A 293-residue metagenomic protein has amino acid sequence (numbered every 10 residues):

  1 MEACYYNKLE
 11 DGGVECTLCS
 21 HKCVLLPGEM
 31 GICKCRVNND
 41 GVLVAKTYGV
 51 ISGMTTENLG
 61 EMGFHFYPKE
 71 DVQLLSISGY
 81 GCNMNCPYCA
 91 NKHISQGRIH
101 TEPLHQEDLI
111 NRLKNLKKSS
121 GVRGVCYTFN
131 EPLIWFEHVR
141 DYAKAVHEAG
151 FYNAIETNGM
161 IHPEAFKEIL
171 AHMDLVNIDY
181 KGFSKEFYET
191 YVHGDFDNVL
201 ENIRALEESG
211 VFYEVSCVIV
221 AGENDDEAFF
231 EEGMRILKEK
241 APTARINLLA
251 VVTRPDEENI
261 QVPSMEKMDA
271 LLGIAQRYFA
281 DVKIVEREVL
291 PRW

Functional and structural regions predicted by a protein language model:
M1-P27, E223-W293: Auxiliary Fe-S-binding modules of radical SAM enzymes
V14-C35, S78-K92: Local cysteine-cluster metal-coordination motifs and their immediate loop/turn environment, predominantly Fe-S cluster
L26-G31, V44, Q96-R98, E286: Short Cys/His-rich "knuckle" micro-motifs
N38-L175, A205: Conserved Radical SAM active-site core
L75, V125, N153-I155, V176-I178 (+3 more regions): Hydrophobic faces of well-ordered beta-strands that scaffold small-molecule active sites in alpha/beta enzyme cores
S95-Q96, F129-I134, M160-F166, V176-V192 (+3 more regions): Conserved radical SAM core fold
S119-A145, S184-L200, E207, C217-E232: Conserved glycine-rich "GG(E/T)P / GGGxP" loop and the immediately following alpha-helix in the radical SAM core
R140-A149, E201-E207, K267-A280: Alpha-helix-loop-beta-strand connector modules within alpha/beta enzyme cores
